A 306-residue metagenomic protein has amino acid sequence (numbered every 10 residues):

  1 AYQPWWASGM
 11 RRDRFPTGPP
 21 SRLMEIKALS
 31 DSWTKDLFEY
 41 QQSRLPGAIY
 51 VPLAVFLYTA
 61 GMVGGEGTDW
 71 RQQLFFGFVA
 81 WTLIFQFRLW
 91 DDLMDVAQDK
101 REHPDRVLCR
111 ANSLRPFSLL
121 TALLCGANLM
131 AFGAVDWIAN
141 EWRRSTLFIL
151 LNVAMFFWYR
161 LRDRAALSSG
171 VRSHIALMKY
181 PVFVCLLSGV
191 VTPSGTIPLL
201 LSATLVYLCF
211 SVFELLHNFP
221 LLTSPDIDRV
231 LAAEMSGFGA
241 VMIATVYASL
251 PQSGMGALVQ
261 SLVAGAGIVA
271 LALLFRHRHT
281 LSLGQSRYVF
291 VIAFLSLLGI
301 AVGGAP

Functional and structural regions predicted by a protein language model:
A1-P306: Multi-pass alpha-helical membrane architecture of UbiA-family and related isoprenoid/lipid prenyltransferases
